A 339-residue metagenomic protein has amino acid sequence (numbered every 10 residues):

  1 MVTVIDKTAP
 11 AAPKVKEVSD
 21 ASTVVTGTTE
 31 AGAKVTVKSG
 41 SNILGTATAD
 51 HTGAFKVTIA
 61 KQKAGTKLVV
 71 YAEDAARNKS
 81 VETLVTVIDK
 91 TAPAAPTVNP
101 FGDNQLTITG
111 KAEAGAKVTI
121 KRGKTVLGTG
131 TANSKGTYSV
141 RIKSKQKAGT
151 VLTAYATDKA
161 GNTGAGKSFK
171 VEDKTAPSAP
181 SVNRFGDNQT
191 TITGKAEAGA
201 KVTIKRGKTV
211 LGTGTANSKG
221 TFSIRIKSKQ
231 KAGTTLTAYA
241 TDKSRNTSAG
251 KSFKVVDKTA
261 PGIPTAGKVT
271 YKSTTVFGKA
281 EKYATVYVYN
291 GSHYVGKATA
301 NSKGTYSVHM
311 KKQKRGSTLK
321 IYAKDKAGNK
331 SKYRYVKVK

Functional and structural regions predicted by a protein language model:
M1-K339: Ser/Thr-rich low-complexity repeats and stalk/linker segments
